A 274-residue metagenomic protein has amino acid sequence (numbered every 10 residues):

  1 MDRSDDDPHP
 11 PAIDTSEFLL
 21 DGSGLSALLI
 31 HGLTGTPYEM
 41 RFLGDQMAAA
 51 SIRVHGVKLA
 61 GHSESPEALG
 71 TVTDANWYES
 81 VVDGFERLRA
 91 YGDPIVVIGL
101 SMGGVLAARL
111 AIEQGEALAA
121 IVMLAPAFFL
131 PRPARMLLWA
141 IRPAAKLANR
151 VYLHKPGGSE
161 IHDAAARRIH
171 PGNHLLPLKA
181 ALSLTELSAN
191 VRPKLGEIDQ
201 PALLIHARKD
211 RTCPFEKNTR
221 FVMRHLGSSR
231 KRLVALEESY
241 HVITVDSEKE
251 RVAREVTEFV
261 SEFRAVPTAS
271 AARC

Functional and structural regions predicted by a protein language model:
T15, P177-K194, Q200: Active-site nucleophile elbow and catalytic-triad environment of alpha/beta-hydrolase enzymes
T34-G44: The serine-hydrolase catalytic nucleophile loop
M47-P66: Conserved alpha/beta-hydrolase
G99-G103, A107: Gly/Ala-rich beta-loop-alpha elbow adjacent to hydrolase catalytic centers
V122-P133: Active-site nucleophile loop of the alpha/beta-hydrolase fold
I198, L204-H206, D210: Short beta-strand/loop motif that positions the catalytic acidic residue of the alpha/beta-hydrolase fold
R211-N218: Conserved alpha/beta-hydrolase "acid-adjacent" motif
V234-C274: Catalytic active-site module of serine/aspartate enzymes centered on a nucleophile-bearing elbow/loop
